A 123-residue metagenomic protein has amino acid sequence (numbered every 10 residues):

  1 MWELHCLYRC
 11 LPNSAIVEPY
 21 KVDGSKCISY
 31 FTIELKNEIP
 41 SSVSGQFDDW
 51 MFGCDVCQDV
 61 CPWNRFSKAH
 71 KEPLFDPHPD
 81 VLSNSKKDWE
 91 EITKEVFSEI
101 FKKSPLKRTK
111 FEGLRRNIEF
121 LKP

Functional and structural regions predicted by a protein language model:
M1: Ligand-site clamp/hinge motif
H5-S29, W50-F52, V56-L74: Iron-sulfur cluster-binding cysteine motifs and their immediate structural context in ferredoxin-like electron-transfer
P12, Q46-F47, N117: Short, hydrophobic/aromatic alpha-helical segments in well-folded domains
V17-L35, K86-T93: A glycine-rich, aromatic-flanked flexible loop/lid motif
S25-K26, P73, D80, K87 (+2 more regions): Flexible, active-site-adjacent loop/turn segments at secondary-structure boundaries
Y30-G53: Acidic/histidine-rich catalytic neighborhood
F31, C61, R65, A69-K94: Conserved Radical SAM active-site core
W89, K94-E95, E99-K102, K107-P123: Long, compositionally biased charged/polar accessory segments in the mid-to-C-terminal portions of proteins
